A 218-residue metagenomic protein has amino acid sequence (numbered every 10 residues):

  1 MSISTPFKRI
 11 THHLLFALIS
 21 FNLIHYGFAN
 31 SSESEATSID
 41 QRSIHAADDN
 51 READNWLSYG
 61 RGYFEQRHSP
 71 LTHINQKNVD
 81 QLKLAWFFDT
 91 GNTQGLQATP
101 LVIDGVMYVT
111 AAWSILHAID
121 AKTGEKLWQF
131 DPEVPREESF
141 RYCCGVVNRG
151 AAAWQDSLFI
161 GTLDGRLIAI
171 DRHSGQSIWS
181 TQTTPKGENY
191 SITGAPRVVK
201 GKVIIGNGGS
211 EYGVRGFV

Functional and structural regions predicted by a protein language model:
S2-L14: Bacterial N-terminal signal peptides that target proteins for export
H13-H25: Bacterial N-terminal signal peptides
F16, G27-A29, S34: Cleavable N-terminal signal peptides
E33-T90, E125-F140, Q176-P185: Aromatic (tryptophan-biased) beta-strands that constitute blades/sheets of beta-rich domains
W56-G60, G95-I115, F140-R166, S191-Y212: Repeat-blade elements of multi-bladed beta-propeller folds
R166-A169, S174-I178: Mature extracytoplasmic enzyme cores
G213-F217: Structural motif
